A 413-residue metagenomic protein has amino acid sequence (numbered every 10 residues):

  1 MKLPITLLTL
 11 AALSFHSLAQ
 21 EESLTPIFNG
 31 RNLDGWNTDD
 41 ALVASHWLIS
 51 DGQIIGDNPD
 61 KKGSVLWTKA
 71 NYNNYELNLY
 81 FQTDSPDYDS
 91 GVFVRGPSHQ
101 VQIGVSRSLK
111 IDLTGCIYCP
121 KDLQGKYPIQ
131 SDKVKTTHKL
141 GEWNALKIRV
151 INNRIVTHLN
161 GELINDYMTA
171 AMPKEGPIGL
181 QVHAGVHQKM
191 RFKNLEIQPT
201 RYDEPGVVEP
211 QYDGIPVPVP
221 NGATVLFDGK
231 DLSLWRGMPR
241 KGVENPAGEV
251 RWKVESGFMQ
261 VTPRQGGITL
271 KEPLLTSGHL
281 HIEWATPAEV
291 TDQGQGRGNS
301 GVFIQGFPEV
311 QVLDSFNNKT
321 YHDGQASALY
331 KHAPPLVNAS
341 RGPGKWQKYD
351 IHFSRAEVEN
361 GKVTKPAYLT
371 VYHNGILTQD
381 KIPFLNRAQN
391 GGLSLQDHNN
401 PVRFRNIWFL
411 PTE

Functional and structural regions predicted by a protein language model:
M1-E21: Bacterial Sec-dependent N-terminal signal peptides
Q20-E413: Carbohydrate-interacting regions of secretory-pathway proteins
